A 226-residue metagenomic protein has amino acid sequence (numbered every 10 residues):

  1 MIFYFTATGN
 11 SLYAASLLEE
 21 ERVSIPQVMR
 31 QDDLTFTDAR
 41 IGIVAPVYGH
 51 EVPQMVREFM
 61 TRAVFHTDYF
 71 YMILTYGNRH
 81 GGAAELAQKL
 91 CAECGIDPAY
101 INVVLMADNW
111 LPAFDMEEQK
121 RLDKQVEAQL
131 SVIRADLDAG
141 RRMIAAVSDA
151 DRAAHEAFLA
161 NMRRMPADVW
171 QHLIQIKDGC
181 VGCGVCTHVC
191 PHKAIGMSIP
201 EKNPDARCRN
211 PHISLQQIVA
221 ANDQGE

Functional and structural regions predicted by a protein language model:
I2-A45, G49-D168: FMN-binding flavodoxin-like domain, especially the glycine-rich phosphate-binding loop
T75, G179, P200: Histidine- and/or cysteine-centered catalytic micro-motif in compact active-site loops
F114-M116, C208-H212: Short low-complexity, flexible loop/linker segments enriched in glycine and/or proline with clustered acidic
I133-G140, C183, V189-K193: Short hydrophobic alpha-helical module
A153-P191: A mid-sequence, solvent-exposed acidic-amphipathic segment
Q175-I176, V185-K202, N210-E226: Iron-sulfur cluster-binding cysteine motifs and their immediate structural context in ferredoxin-like electron-transfer
D205: Extended, alpha-helix-rich binding/interface surfaces that flank or overlap catalytic cores and mediate recognition
